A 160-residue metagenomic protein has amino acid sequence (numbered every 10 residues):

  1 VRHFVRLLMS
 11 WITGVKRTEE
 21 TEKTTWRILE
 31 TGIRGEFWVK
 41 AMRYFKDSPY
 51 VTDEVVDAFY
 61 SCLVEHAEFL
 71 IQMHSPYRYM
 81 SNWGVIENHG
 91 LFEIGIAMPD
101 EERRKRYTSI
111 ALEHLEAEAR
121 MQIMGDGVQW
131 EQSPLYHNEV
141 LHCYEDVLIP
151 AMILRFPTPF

Functional and structural regions predicted by a protein language model:
V1-F160: Aromatic-lined, polymer-binding surfaces characteristic of secreted/periplasmic polysaccharide-degrading enzymes
